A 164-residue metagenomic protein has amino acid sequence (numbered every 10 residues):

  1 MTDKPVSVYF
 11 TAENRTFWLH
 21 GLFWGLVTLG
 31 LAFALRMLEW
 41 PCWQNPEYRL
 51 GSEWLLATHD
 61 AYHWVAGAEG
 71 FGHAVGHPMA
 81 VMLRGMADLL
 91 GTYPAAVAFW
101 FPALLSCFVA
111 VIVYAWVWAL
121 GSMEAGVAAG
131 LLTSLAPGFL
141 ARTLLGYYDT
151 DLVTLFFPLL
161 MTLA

Functional and structural regions predicted by a protein language model:
M1-E47, V127: Start-transfer (signal-anchor) and selected internal transmembrane alpha helices of multi-pass inner/ER membrane
H20, Y48-G51, A96-W100, L145: Short linear capping/connector segments at secondary-structure termini
T28-L35, F101-W116, A125-A164: Membrane-embedded helix bundles of polyisoprenyl
L35-A74, D88: Extracytoplasmic loop-helix module adjacent to an early transmembrane segment
D60-Y93, W100-L104, D151: Short hydrophobic/aromatic helix or loop-helix immediately within or flanking a transmembrane segment in polytopic
M82, M86-L90, V113, V117 (+1 more regions): Alpha-helical membrane-inserting segments
A95-A96, V127: The feature captures the transmembrane alpha-helix scaffold of multi-pass secondary transporters
